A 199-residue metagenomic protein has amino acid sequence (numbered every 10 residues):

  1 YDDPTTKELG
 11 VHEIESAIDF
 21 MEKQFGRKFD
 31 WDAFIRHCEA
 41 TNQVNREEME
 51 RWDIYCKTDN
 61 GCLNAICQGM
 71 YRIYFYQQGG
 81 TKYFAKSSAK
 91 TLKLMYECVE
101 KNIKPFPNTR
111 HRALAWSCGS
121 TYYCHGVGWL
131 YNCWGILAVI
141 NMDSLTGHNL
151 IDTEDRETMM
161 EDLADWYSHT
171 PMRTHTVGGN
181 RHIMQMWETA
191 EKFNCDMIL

Functional and structural regions predicted by a protein language model:
Y1-E13: Cofactor- and metal-binding active-site motifs of prokaryotic enzymes that mediate redox/radical or nucleophilic
D3, Y76-Y83, D155-D162: Intrinsic-disorder/low-complexity, polar/charged segments
V11, E15-L150: A charged, amphipathic alpha-helical module
A65, E154-D155, I198: Short amphipathic alpha-helical patches
H111-R112, P171-M172, L199: A short, structure-level motif marking secondary-structure boundaries and short turns
C118-G178, H182-W187, E191: Redox- and metal-dependent alpha/beta enzyme cores, enriched for Fe-S-associated oxidoreductases and cofactor-handling
A190, N194-L199: Proline-aspartate-enriched helix->loop->beta-strand connector
